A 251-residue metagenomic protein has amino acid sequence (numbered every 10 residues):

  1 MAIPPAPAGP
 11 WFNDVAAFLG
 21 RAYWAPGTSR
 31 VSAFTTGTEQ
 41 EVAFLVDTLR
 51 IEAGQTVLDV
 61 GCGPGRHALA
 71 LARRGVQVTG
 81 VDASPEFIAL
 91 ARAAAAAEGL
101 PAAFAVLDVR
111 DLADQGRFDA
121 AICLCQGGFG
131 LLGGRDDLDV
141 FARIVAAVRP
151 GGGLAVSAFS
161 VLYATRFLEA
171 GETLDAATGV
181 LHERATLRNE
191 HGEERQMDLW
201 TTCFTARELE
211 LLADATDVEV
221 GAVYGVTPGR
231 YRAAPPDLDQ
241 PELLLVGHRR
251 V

Functional and structural regions predicted by a protein language model:
M1-E52: Conserved class I S-adenosyl-L-methionine
G54-G61: Conserved class I S-adenosyl-L-methionine
R66-D111: Class I SAM-dependent methyltransferase SAM/SAH-binding core
A113-A120: A short acidic, Gly/Pro-enriched loop at the edge of an enzyme's catalytic core that lines a small-molecule cofactor
I122-L124: A conserved beta-strand element that flanks and buttresses the S-adenosyl-L-methionine
L138-P150: A short glycine-rich, Lys/Arg-flanked "PGG" loop and its adjoining helix->strand segment in the class I
G153-L212: SAM-dependent methyltransferase
E208, L212-V251: C-terminal lobe and adjacent flexible extensions of AdoMet/dcAdoMet transferase-like proteins
